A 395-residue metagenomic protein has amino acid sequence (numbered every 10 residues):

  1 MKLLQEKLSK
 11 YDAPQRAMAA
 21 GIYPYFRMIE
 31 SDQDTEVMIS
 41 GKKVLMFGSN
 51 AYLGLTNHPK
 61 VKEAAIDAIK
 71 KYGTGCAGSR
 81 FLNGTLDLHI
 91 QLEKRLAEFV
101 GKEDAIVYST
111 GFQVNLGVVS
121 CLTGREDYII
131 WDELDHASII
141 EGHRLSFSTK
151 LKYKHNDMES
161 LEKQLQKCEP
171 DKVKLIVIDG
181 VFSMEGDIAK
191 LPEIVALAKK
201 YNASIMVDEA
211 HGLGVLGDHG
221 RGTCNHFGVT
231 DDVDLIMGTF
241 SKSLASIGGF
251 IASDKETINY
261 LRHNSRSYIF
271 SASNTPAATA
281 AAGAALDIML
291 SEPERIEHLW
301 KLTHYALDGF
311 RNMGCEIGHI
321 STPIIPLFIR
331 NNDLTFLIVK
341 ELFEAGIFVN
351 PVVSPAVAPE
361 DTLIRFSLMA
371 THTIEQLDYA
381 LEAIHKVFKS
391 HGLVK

Functional and structural regions predicted by a protein language model:
E6-T74, A203: N-terminal "arm"/small-domain region of PLP-dependent enzymes with the aminotransferase-like
P59, E63-D67, K71, K94 (+3 more regions): PLP-dependent enzyme catalytic core of the Aspartate aminotransferase-like
E63, D67-G111: Conserved N-terminal alpha-helix of the aminotransferase class I/II PLP-enzyme fold
V118-A137: Conserved PLP-anchoring active-site segment centered on the Schiff-base-forming lysine
L151, H155-V207: Active-site phosphate-binding strand-loop segment of PLP-dependent enzymes
Y201-S204, H211, L216-S321: Active-site C-terminal subdomain of aminotransferase-like
E297-A306, R311-G346, A356, E360-D361 (+1 more regions): Conserved PLP-binding catalytic core of the aspartate aminotransferase-like
